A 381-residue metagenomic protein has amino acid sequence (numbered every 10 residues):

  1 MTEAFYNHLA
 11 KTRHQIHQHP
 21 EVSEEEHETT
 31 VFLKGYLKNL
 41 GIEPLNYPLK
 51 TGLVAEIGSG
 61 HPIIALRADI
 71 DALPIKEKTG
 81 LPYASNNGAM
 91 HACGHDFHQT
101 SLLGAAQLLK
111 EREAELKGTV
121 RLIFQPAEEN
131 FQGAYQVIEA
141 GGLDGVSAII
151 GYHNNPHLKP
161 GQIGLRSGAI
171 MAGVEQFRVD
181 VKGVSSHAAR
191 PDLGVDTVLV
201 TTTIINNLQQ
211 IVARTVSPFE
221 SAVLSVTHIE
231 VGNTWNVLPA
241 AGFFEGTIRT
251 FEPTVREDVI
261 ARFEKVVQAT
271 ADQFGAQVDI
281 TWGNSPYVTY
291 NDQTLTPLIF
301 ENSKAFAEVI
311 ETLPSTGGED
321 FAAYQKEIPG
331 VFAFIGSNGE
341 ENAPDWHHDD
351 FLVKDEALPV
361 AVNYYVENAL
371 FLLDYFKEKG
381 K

Functional and structural regions predicted by a protein language model:
M1-H91, D96, T100-L103, Q107-L116: Acidic/His- and Gly-rich active-site-bordering loop/insert found across diverse amide/peptide-bond hydrolases
I16, A55, L66, H95 (+8 more regions): Divalent metal-coordination and catalytic microenvironments
H17-H19, H91, H95-H98, H153 (+3 more regions): Histidine-centered active-site/metal-ligand motif
L33, S101-L109, T201-I204, L208 (+1 more regions): Buried hydrophobic packing segments
N39, I205-K381: Metal-dependent amide/peptide-bond hydrolase catalytic core, centered on the "pita-bread" metallohydrolase fold
V54, L73-I75, G80-M90, D96-F97 (+2 more regions): Histidine/acidic-residue-rich, glycine-tolerant segments that coordinate divalent metal ions
A65-R67, H153, F177, F332-N338: Non-cysteine beta-strand/loop elements that form the S-adenosyl-L-methionine
